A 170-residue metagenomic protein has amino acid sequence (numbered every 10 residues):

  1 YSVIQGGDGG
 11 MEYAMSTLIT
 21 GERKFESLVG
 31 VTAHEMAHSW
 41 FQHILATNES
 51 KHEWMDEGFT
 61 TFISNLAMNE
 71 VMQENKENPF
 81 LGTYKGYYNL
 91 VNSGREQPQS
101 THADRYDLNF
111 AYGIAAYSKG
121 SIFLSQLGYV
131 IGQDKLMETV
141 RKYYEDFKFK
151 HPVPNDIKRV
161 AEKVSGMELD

Functional and structural regions predicted by a protein language model:
Y1-D170: Hydrophobic alpha-helical and helix-loop surface patches within well-folded domains that function as non-catalytic
